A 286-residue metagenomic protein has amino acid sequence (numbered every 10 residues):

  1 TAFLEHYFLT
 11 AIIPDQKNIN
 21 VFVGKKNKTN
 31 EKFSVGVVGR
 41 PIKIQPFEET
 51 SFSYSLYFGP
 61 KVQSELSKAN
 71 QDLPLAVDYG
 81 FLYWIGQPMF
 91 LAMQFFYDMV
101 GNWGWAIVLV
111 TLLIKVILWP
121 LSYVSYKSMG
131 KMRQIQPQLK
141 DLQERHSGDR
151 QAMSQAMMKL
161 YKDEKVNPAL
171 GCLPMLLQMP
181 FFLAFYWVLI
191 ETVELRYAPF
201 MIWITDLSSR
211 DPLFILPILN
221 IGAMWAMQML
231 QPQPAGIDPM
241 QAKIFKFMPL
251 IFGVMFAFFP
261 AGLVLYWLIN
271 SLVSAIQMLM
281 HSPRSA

Functional and structural regions predicted by a protein language model:
T1-F96: Perimembrane topogenic segments of multi-pass inner/organellar membrane proteins
F47, I117-L183, M224-A257, L272-A286: Membrane-interface amphipathic helices and adjacent TM-edge segments
E49-K61, T111-Y126, M158, E164 (+1 more regions): Hydrophobic alpha-helical transmembrane segments
F81-V100, I135, M157, W203-I204 (+2 more regions): Hydrophobic alpha-helical segments of integral membrane proteins, encompassing both true transmembrane helices
Q87-V116, D206, R210-I218: Hydrophobic alpha-helical transmembrane segments
V100-W103, M255-V264: Transmembrane helix interruption/hinge and helix-loop junction motifs
A184-M224: Conserved catalytic motifs of ABC-family nucleotide-binding domains
N220-I221, G262-S271: Hydrophobic core segments of alpha-helical transmembrane domains in multi-pass membrane proteins
